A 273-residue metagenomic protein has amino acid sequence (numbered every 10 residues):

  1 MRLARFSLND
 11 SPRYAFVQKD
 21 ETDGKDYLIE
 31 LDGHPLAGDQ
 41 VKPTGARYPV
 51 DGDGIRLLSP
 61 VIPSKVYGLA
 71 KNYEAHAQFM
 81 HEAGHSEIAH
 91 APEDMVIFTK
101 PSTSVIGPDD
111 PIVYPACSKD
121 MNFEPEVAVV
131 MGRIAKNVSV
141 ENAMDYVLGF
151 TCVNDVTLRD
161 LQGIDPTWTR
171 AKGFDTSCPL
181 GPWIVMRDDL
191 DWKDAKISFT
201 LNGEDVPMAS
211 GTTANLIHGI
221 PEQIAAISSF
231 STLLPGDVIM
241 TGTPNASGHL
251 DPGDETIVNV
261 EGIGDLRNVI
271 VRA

Functional and structural regions predicted by a protein language model:
M1-A91, M95, D188-L190, S198 (+2 more regions): N-terminal non-catalytic cap/leader segment that marks the start of a structured domain
R47-V50, R56-P60, H76, R159-A273: Catalytic-pocket segment enriched in acidic/His residues
R56-L58, H85-I88, I112-M121, A135-N142 (+2 more regions): A generic local secondary-structure boundary/capping motif
N72, M131, V138-V153: RNA pseudouridine synthases
F79-M80, P108-P111, A116-C117, V138-A143 (+2 more regions): A short secondary-structure junction signal
P92-D109: A gly/proline- and charged-residue-enriched helix-loop-helix capping module
K100, D110, C117, P125-V127: Ligand-binding beta-strand-loop-alpha-helix segment within the catalytic cores of soluble metabolic enzymes
